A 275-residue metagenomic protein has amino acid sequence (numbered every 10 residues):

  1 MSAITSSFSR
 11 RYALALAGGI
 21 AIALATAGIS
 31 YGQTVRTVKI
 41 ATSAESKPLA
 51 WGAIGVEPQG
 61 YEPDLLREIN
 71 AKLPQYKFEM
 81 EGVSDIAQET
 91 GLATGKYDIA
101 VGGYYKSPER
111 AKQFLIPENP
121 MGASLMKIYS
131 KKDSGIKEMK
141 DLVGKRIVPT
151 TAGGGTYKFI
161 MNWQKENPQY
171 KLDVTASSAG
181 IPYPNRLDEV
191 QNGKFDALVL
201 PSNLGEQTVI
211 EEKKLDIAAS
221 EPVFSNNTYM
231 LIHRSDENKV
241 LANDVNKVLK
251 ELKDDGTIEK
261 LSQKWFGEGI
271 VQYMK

Functional and structural regions predicted by a protein language model:
G32-G103, D255: Extracytoplasmic small-molecule ligand-binding "clamshell" domains of the periplasmic binding protein/Venus flytrap
S43-E45, G122-S130, I210-L249, F266-K275: Periplasmic-binding protein-like
A44-P48, G55-I69, K127-I181, N203: Bilobed "Venus flytrap"/periplasmic-binding protein-like clamshell domains and structurally analogous long
P63-L73, I136, K140-G154, M230-G269: Extended ligand-binding regions for polar small-molecule ligands
R67, E79-D141, E221: Acidic, polar ligand-binding/catalytic clefts
Y76-E79, G155-T175, I217, L249-K275: Ligand-binding clefts/hinges and TM-proximal coupling segments of bilobed small-molecule sensing domains
F78-T90, D173-E189, F224: Short helix-initiation/N-cap motifs at beta->coil->alpha
A87, G103-Q113, K158-N162, E166 (+1 more regions): A ligand-binding cleft/hinge motif common to bilobed small-molecule-binding domains
